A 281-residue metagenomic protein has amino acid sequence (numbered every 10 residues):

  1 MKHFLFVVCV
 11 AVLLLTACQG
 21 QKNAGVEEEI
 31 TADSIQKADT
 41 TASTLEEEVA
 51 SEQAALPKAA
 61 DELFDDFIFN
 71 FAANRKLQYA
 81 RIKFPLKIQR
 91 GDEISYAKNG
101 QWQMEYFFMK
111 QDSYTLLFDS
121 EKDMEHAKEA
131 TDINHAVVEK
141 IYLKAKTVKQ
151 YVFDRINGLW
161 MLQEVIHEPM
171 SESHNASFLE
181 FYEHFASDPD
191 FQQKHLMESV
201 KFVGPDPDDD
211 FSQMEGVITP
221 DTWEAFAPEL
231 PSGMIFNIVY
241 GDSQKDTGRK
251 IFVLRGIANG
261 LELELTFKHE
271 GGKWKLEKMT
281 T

Functional and structural regions predicted by a protein language model:
M1-T16: Sec-dependent bacterial lipoprotein signal peptides
C18-K22: Bacterial signal peptide processing site
V26-L56: Post-signal peptide N-terminal segment of mature Sec-exported envelope proteins
A59-L77, N175-D190: Short, aromatic-enriched amphipathic alpha-helices that serve as compact interaction elements
D66-A97, Q101, F191-D206: Short, well-ordered alpha-helical segments enriched in acidic and aromatic residues
K87-G91, S95-A145, D206, S212-L261: Surface-exposed, charged secondary-structure patches
L143-E172, G260-T281: Short beta-strand edge/turn micro-motifs at domain boundaries
N157-K194, S199-F211: Surface-exposed beta-loop interaction hotspot
